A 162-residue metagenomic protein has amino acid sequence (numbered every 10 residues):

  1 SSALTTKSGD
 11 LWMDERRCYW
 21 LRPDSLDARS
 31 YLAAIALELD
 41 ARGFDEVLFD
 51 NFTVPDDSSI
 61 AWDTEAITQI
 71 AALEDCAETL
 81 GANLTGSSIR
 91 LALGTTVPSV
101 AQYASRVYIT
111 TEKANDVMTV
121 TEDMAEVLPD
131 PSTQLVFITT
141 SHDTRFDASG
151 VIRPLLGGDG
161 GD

Functional and structural regions predicted by a protein language model:
S1-L37: Active-site-adjacent "subsite" loops/lids of carbohydrate-active enzymes
A3-L4, D45-A71: Active-site-proximal loop/short-helix segments that contain or immediately flank catalytic acid/base residue(s)
P23-D27, Y31, E65-D75: Alpha-helix N-cap and loop-to-helix initiation/capping positions
S25-D40, F44, T95-A101, T121: Short, acidic/polar
A33-L37, A41-V47, T53-P55, I109-E112: Alpha/beta enzyme core
A34, E38-L39, T79, N83 (+1 more regions): A generic secondary-structure signal
L48-D50, Q69-A101, Y108-T111, P129-S141: Aromatic-lined carbohydrate-recognition surfaces of secreted/lumenal glycan-active proteins
R106, T110-D162: Substrate-binding cleft of secreted/luminal carbohydrate-active enzymes
